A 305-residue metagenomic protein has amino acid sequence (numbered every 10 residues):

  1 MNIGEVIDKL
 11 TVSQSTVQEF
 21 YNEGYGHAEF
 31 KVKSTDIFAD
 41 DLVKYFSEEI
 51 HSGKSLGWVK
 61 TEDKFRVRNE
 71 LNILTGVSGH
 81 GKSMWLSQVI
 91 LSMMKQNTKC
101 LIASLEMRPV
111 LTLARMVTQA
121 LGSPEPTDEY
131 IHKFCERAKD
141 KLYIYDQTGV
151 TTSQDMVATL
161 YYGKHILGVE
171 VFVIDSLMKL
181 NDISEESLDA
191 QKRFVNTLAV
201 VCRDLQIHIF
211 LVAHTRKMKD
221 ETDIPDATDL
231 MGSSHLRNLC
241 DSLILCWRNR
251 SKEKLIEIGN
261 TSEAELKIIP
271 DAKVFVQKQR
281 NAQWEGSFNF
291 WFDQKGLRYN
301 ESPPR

Functional and structural regions predicted by a protein language model:
N2-E19, K31-S34, F38, V157 (+3 more regions): C-terminal regions of RecA-like/P-loop NTPase motor modules
G4-E5, Q96-L188, R193: Conserved inter-motif catalytic segment of the P-loop NTP-binding fold
E23-S123: The Walker A/P-loop phosphate-binding site
R66-V67, M93-Q96, C135-R137, Y162-I166 (+2 more regions): Conserved catalytic network of the ASCE P-loop NTPase/AAA+ motor domain
N72-L74, L101-A103, Y143-Y145, F210 (+1 more regions): Hydrophobic/aromatic beta-strand patches that form the interior of the parallel beta-sheet core in alpha/beta enzyme
V77, S123, Q147-T151, L180-R193 (+2 more regions): Short, contiguous acidic/charged loop-to-helix segments that flank catalytic cores in large enzymes
V173-I174, I207-H214: Structural recognition of the conserved hydrophobic beta-strand(s) that form the central parallel beta-sheet of P-loop
E185-A199, H208-I209, I244: A short alpha/beta connector and helix-capping loop motif
